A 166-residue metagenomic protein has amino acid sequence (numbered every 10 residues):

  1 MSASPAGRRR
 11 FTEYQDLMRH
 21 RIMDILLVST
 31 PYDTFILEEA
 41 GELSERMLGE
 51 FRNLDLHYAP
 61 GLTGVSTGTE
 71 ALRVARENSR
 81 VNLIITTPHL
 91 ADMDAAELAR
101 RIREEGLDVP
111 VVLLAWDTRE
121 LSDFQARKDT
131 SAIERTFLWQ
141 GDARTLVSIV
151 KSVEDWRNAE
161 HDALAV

Functional and structural regions predicted by a protein language model:
M1-G61, R80, D142-V166: Non-catalytic signal-transmission and effector/linker regions of two-component phosphorelay proteins
I22-M23, D108-V109, I133: Short glycine-/polar-rich loops that comprise or flank the Walker A/P-loop and associated switch/sensor motifs
L27, V111-L113: Structural beta-sheet core signal
D33-E39, E45-L48, H57-A59, G64-D108 (+1 more regions): Conserved phosphotransfer microenvironments
V81, A95, F124-D142: As written
L113-W116, L138-Q140: A generic structural motif
